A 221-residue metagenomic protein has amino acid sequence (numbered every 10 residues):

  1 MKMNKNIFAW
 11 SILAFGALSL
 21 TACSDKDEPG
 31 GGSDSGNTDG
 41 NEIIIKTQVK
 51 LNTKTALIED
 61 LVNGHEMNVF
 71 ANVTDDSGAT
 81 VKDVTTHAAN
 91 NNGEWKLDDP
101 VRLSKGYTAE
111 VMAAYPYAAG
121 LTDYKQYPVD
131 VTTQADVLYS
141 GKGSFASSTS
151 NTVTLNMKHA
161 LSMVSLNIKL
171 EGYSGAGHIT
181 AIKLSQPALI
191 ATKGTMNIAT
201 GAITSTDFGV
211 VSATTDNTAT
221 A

Functional and structural regions predicted by a protein language model:
M1, S24-D25: Glycine- and charge-rich intrinsically disordered segments
M1-S11: Bacterial N-terminal signal peptides that target proteins for export
S19-A22: C-terminal motif of bacterial Sec signal peptides marking the signal peptidase cleavage site
D25-L189, D207, T215, A219-A221: Short, low-hydrophobicity acidic/polar segments
P187-A199: Short aromatic-acidic-glycine turn motif
A202-T204: Exoplasmic/lumenal beta-rich domain surfaces
